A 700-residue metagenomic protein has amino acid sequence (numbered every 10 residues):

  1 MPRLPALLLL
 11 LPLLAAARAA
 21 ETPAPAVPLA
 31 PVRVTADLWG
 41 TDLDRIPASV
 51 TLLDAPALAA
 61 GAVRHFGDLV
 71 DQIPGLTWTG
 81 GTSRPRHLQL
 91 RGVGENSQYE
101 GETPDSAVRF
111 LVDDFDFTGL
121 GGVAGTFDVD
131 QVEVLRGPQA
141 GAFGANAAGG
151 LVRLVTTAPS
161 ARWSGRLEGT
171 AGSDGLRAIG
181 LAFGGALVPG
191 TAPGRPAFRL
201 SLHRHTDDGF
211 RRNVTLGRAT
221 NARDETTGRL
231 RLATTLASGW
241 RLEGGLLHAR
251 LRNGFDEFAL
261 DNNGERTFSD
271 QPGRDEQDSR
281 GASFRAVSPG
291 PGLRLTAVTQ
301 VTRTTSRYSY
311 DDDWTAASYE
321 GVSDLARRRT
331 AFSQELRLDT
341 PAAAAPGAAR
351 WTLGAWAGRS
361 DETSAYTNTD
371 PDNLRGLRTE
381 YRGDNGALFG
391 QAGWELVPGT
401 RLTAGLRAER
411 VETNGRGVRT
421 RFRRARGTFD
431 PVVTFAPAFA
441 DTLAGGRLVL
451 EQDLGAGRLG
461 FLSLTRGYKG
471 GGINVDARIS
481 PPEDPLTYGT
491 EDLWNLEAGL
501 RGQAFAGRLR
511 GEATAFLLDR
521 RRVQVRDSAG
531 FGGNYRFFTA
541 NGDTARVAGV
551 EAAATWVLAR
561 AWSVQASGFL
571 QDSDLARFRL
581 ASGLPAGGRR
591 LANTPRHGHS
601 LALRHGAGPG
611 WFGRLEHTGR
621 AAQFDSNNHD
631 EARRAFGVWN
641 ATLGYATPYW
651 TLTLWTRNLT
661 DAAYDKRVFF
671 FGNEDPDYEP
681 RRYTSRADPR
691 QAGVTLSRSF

Functional and structural regions predicted by a protein language model:
T35, V50, G67, D71-F115: Extracytoplasmic beta-strand/coil segments of soluble accessory domains associated with Gram-negative outer-membrane
G67, H87-Q89, L111, V134 (+3 more regions): N-terminal periplasmic accessory domains that precede and gate Gram-negative outer-membrane beta-barrel machines
Y99-G101, A107-P138: Short acidic/polar hinge/loop motifs at secondary-structure boundaries that mediate gating or recognition
A161-R162, T170-S173, A182-Q277, T304-Y319 (+1 more regions): Periplasmic-side early beta-strands and strand-to-turn transitions of outer-membrane beta-barrels
A233-A237, L247, L338-P341, A348-R350 (+5 more regions): Structural signature of Gram-negative outer-membrane beta-barrels, strongest in the C-terminal barrel of TonB-dependent
R285-P289, R294-D312, D453, L459-K469 (+2 more regions): Membrane-embedded beta-barrel scaffold of Gram-negative outer-membrane proteins
D339-P341, T352, L402, R410 (+3 more regions): Gram-negative outer-membrane beta-barrel transporters
D519, G619-F624, Y645-F700: C-terminal beta-signal and adjacent terminal beta-strands/loops of Gram-negative outer-membrane beta-barrel proteins
